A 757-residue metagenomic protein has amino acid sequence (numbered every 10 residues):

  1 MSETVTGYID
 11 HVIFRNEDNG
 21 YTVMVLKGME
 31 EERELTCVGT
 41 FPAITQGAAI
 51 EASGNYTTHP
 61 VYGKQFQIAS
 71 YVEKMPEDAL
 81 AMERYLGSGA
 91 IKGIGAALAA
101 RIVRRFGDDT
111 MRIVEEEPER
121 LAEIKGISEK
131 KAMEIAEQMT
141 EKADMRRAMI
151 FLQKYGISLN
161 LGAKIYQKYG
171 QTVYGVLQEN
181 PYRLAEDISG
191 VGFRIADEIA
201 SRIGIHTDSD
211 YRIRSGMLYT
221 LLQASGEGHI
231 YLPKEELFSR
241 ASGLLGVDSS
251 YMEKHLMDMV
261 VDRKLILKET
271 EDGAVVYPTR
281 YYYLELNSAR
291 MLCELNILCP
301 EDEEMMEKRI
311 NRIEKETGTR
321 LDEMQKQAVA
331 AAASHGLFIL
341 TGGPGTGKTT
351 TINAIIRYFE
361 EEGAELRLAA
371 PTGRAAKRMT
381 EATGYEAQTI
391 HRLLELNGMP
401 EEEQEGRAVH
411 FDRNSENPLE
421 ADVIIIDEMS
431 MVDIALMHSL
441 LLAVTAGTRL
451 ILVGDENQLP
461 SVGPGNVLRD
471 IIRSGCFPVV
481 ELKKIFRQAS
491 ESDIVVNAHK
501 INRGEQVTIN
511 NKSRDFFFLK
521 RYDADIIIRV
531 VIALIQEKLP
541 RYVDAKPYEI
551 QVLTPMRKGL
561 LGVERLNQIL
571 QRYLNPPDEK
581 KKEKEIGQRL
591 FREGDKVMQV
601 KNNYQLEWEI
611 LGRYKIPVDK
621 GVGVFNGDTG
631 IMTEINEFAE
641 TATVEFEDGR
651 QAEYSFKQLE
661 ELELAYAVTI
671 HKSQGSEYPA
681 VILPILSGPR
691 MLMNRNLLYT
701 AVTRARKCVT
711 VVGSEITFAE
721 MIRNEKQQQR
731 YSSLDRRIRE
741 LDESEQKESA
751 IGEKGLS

Functional and structural regions predicted by a protein language model:
M1-M305, L756-S757: Accessory, non-ATPase domains that flank or precede helicase/AAA+ motor cores in DNA-metabolism machines
V12, A52, Q599, M632-I635 (+1 more regions): A generic structural signal for residues embedded in beta-strands
E269-G343, T350: Pre-Walker A segment
K326-V329, S334-K512: ASCE P-loop NTPase helicase motor core
E456-V622, L741, E753-L756: Conserved helicase motor core of P-loop NTPases
R503, V618-V622, N626-S757: C-terminal accessory regions
